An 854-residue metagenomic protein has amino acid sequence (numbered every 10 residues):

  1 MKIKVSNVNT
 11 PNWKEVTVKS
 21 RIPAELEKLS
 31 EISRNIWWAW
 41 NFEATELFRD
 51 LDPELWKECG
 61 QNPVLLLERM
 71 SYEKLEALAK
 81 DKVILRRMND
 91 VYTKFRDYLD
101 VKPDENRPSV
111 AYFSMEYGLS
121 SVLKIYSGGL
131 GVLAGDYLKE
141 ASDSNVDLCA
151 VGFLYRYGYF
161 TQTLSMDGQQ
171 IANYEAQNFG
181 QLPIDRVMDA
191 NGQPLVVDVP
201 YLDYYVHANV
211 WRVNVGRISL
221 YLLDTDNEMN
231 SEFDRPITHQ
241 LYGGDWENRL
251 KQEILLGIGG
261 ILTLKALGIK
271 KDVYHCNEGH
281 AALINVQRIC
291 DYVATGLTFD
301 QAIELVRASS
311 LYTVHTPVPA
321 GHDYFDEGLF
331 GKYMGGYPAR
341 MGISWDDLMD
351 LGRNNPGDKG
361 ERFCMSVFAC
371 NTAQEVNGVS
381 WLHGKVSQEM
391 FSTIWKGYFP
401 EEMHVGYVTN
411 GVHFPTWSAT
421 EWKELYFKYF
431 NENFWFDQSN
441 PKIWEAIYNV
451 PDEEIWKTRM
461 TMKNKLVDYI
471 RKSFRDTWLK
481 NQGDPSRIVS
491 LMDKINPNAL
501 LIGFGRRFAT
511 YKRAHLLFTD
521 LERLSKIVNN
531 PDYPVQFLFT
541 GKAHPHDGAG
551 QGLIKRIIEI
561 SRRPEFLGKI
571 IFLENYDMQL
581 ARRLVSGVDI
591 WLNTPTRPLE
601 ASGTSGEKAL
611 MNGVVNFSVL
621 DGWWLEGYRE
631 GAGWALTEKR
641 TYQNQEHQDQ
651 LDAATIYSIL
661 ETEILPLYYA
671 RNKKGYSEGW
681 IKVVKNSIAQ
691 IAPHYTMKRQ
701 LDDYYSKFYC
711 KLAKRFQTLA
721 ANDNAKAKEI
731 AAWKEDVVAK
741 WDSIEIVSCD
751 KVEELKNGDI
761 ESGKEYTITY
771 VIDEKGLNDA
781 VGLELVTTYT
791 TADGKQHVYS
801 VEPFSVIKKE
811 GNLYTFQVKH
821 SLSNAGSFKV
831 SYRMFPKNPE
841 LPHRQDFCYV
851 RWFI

Functional and structural regions predicted by a protein language model:
M1-I854: Catalytic cores of carbohydrate-active enzymes across secretory and cytosolic contexts
